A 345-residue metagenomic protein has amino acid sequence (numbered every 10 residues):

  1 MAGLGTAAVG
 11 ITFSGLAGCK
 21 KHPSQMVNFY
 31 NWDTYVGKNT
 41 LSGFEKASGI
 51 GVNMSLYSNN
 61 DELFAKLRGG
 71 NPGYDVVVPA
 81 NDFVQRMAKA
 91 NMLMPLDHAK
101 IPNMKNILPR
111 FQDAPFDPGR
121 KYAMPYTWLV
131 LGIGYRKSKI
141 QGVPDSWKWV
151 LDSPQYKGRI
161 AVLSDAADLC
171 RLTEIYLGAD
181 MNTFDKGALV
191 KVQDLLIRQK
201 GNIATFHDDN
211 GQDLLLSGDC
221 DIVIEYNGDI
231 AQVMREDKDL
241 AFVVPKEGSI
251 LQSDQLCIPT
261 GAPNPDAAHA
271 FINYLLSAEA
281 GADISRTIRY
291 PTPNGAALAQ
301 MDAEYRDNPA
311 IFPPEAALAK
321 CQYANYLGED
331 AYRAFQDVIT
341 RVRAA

Functional and structural regions predicted by a protein language model:
M1-G18: N-terminal export signals
K21-R86: Early extracytoplasmic/lumenal segment of secretory-pathway proteins
G73, V78-D219: Extracytoplasmic ligand-binding site segments that recognize negatively charged/polar headgroups
F83-A88, L216, D221-D239: A ligand-binding cleft/hinge motif common to bilobed small-molecule-binding domains
A88-P95, D117-R120, Q232-V244, D307-P309: Ligand-binding "clamshell"
L129, L189-R198, A204, E236-T260 (+1 more regions): Periplasmic-binding protein-like
P259-A319: Mature extracytoplasmic/periplasmic domains
E315-A345: Conserved C-terminal helix/tail region of periplasmic/extracytoplasmic solute-binding proteins
